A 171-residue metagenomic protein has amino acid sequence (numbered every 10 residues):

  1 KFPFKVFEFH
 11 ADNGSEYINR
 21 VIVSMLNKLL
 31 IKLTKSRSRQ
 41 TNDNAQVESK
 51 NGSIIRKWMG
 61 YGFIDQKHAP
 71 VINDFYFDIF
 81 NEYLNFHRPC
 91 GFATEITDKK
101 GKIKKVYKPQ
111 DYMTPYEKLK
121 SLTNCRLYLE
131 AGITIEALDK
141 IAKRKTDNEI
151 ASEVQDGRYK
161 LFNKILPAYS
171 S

Functional and structural regions predicted by a protein language model:
K1-F7: Short, basic/hydrophobic alpha-helical segments
F9-D12, L84: Short, conserved catalytic/metal-binding motifs centered on acidic residues
A11-N13, Y17-L26, L33-M59: RNase H-like two-metal-ion nuclease catalytic core shared by retroviral integrases and related mobile-element nucleases
I31-K32, G52, G60, E82 (+1 more regions): Short, well-ordered loop/turn and helix-capping segments at boundaries between secondary-structure elements and domains
K57-N73, E95-I96: Short, solvent-exposed helix-loop connector elements
I64, E82, F86-T97, Y128 (+2 more regions): Intrinsically disordered or highly flexible coil/loop and linker segments, enriched in small and charged/polar residues
D78-L119: Charged, gly/pro-enriched flexible loop segments at helix/strand junctions
K105-S171: C-terminal accessory regions appended to core domains
